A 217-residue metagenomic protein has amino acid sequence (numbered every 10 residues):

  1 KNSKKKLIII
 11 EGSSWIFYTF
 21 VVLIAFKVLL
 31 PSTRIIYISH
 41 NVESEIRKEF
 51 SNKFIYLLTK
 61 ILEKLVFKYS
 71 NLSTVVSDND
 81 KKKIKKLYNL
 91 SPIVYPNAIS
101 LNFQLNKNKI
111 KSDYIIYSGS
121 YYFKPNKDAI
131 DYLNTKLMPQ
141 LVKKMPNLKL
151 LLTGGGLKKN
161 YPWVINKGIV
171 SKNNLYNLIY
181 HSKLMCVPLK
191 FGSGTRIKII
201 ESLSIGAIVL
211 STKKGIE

Functional and structural regions predicted by a protein language model:
N2-Y18, R34-I36: Short N-terminal targeting/anchoring amphipathic segment
A25-V28, Y37, E43, K53-S73: Membrane-proximal helix-turn-helix segments that form the acceptor-binding/catalytic region of lipid-linked
K64-S91: A short, active-site helix/loop in glycosyltransferases that binds the activated sugar's phosphate group
L65-K68, S171-K183, S204: Short acidic alpha-helix that forms the nucleotide-activated donor recognition element in Leloir-type transferases
N71, Y180-G194, I205-I208: Acidic donor-binding loop of glycosyltransferase active sites
N79, N97-A98: Carbohydrate-associated surface elements
A98-L175, Y180: Conserved catalytic-core segment of nucleotide-activated headgroup transferases in glycan assembly
K198-E201, I208-T212: Short hydrophobic beta-strand element within catalytic cores of glycosyltransferases and related nucleotide-activated
